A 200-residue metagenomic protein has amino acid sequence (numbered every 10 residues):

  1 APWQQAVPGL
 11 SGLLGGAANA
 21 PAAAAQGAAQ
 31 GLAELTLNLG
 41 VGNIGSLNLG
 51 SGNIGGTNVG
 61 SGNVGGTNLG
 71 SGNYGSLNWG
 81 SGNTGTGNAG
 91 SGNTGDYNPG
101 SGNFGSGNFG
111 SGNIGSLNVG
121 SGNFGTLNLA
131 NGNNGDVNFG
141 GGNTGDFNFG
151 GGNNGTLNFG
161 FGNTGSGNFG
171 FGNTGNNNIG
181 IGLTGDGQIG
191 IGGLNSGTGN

Functional and structural regions predicted by a protein language model:
A1-N200: A glycine-centric feature that highlights glycine-enriched low-complexity/repetitive segments and conserved glycine
